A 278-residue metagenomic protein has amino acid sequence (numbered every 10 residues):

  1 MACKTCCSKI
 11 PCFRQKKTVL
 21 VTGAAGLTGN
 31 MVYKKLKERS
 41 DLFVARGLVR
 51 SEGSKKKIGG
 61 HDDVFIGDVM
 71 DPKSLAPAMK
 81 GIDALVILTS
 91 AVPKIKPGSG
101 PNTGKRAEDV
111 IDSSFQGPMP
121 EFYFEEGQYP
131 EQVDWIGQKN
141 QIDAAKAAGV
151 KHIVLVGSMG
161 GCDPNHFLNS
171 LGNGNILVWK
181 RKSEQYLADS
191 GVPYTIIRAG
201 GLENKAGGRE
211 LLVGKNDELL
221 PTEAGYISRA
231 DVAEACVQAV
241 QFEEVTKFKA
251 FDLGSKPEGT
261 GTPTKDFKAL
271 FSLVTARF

Functional and structural regions predicted by a protein language model:
M1-Q15: N-terminal chloroplast transit peptides
F13-L42: N-terminal Rossmann NAD(P)H-binding glycine-rich loop of SDR-like oxidoreductase domains
V19, N30, G47-A148: NAD(P)H-binding glycine-rich loop region in Rossmannoid oxidoreductase-like domains and their noncatalytic homologs
D41-F43, K146-H152, R181: A short helix->loop->beta-strand "cap" motif at the edges of active sites that frequently abuts
L85, L187, I197, V232-C236 (+1 more regions): Non-catalytic, hydrophobic alpha-helical segments
G137-Q138, W179, I197, P221-Q238: Substrate-positioning beta->alpha
H152, V156-N173, K182-L211, E218-P221 (+1 more regions): Conserved beta-loop-beta element that borders a ligand/cofactor-binding pocket
S228-A250, G254-E258, T262-F278: Alpha-helical substrate-binding/gating segment
